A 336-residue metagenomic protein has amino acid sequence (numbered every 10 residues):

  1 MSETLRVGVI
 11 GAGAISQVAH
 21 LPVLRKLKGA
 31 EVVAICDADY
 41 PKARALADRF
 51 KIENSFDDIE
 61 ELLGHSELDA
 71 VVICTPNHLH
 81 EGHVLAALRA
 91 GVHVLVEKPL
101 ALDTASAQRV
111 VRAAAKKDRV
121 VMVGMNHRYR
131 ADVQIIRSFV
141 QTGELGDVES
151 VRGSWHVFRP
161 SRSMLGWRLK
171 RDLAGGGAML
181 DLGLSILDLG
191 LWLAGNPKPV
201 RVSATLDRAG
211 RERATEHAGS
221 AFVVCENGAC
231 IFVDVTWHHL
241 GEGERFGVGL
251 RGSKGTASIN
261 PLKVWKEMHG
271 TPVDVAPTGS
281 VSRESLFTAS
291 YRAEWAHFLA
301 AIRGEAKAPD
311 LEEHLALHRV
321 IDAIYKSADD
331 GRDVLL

Functional and structural regions predicted by a protein language model:
M1-F50: N-terminal Rossmann-like dinucleotide-binding module
M1-T4, A70-I73, E226, H297-L336: C-terminal helix-rich "cap/oligomerization" subdomain common to oxidoreductases
I15, A38, R283-A296: Active-site loop of classical SDR/Rossmann-like NAD(P)-dependent oxidoreductases, centered on the catalytic Tyr-X3-Lys
S16, F56, I73, V96 (+4 more regions): Hydrophobic residues in well-ordered beta-strands that form the structural core
D39, F50-A113: Beta-loop-alpha module in the N-terminal Rossmann-like domain of NAD(P)-dependent dehydrogenases, especially those
A107-N126, G146-V151: Rossmann-fold dehydrogenase core element
H127-R213, G331: Predominantly a Rossmann-like dinucleotide-binding segment in NAD(P)-dependent oxidoreductases
D188-K263, S290-K307, A323: Contiguous beta-strand/loop segments that form the cofactor/metal-binding neighborhood of enzyme cores
